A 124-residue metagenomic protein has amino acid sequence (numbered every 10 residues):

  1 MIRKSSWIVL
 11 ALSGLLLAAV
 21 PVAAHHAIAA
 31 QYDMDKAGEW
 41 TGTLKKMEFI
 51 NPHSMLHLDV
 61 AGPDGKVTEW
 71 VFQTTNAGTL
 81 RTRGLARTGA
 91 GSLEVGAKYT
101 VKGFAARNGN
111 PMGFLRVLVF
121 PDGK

Functional and structural regions predicted by a protein language model:
V9-A19: Bacterial N-terminal signal peptides
V20-A24: Sec/Tat signal peptide C-region and signal peptidase I cleavage site
H25-T41: Short N-terminal segments immediately surrounding and downstream of signal-peptide cleavage
W40-L44, K98: Conserved hydrophobic positions within beta-strands
I50-A61: Short aromatic-glycine-enriched beta-strand elements
P63-N76: A short macromolecule-binding patch
T82-V101: Short nucleic-acid-contacting surface segments enriched for D/E, G, S/T with interspersed K/R
F104-K124: OB-fold/S1-family single-stranded nucleic acid-binding modules
